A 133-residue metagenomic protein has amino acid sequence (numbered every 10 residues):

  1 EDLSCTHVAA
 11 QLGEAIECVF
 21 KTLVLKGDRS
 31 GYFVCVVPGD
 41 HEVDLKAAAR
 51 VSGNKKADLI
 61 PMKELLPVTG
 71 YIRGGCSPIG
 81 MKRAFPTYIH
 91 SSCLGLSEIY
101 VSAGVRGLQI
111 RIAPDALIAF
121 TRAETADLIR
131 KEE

Functional and structural regions predicted by a protein language model:
E1-E133: Extended, low-hydrophobicity, polar/charged segments
